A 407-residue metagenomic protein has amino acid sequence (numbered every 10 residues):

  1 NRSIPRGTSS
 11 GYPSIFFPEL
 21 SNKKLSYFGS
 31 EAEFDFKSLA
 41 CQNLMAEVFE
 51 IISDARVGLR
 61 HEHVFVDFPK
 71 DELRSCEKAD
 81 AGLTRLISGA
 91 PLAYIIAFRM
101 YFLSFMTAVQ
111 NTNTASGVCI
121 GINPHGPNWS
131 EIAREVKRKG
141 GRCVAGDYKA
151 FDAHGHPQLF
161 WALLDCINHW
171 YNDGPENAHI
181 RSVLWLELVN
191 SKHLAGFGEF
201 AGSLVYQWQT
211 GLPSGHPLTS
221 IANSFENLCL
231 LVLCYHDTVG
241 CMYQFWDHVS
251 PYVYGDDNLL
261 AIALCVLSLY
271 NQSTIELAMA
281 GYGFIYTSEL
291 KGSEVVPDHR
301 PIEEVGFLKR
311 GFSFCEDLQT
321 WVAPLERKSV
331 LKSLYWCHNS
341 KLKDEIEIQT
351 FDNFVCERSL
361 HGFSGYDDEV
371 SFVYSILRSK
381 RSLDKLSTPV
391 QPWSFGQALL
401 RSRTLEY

Functional and structural regions predicted by a protein language model:
N1-Y407: Viral RNA-dependent RNA polymerase
